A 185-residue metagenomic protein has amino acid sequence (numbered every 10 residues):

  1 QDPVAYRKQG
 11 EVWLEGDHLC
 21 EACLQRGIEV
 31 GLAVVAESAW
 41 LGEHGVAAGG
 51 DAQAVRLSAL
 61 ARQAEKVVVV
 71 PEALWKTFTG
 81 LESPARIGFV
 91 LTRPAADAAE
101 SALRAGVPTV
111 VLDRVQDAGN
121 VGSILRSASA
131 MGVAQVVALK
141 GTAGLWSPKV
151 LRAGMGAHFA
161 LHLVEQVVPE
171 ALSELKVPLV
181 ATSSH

Functional and structural regions predicted by a protein language model:
Q1-G80, P178: N-terminal positively charged helical leader segments and presequences
H18, Q25, A48-A52, A73 (+2 more regions): RNA substrate-binding interface of SAM-dependent RNA methyltransferases
E65, A85-I87: Change "...and in nucleic-acid phosphodiester-cleaving endonucleases..." to "...and in nucleic-acid processing enzymes
